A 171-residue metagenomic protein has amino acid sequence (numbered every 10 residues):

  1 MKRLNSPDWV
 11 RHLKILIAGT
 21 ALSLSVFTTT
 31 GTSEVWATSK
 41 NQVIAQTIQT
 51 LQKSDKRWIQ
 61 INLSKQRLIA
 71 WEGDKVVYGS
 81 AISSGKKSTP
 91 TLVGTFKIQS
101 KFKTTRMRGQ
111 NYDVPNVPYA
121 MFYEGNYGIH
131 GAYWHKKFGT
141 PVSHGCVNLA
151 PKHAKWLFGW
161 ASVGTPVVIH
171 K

Functional and structural regions predicted by a protein language model:
K2-P7, A37-K56, K86-T95, F102-K171: Exported/periplasmic cell-wall-interacting domains
R3-T89, T95: Cell wall/extracellular polymer interaction/catalysis modules
I61-L63, S100, T140: Conserved strand-loop elements at the edges of beta-sheets that form or border functional pockets
